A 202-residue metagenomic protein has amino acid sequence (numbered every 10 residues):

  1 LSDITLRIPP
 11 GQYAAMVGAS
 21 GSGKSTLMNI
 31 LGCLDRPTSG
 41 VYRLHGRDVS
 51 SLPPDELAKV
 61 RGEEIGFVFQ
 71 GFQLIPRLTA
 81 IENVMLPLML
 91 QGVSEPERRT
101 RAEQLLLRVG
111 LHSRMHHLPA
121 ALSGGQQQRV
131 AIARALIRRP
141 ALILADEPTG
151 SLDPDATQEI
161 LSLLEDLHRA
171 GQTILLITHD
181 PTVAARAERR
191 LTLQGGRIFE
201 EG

Functional and structural regions predicted by a protein language model:
L1-L193: ABC family nucleotide-binding domain
R190-G202: H-loop (His-switch) and adjacent beta-strand-loop-beta switch element of ABC-type ATPase nucleotide-binding domains
